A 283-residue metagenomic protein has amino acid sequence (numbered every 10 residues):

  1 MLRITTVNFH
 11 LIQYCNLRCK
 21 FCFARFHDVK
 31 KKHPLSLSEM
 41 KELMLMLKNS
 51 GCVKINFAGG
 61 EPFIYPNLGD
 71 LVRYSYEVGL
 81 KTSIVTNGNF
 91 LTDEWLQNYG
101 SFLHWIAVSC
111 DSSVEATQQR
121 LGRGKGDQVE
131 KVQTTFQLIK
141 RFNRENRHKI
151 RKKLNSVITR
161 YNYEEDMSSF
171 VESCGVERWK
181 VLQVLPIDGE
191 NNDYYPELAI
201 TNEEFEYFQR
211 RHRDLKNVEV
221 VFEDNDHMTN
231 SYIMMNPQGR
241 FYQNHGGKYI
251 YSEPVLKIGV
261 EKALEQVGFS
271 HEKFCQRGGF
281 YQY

Functional and structural regions predicted by a protein language model:
M1-S83, F90-Q97: Conserved alpha-helical substructure of the radical SAM core
T6-N8, K54-N56, K81-S83, W105-A107 (+2 more regions): Structural preference for beta-strand elements that scaffold enzyme active sites
E42-L45, N67-E77, E94, N98-S101 (+3 more regions): Alpha-helical scaffolding segments of alpha/beta enzyme cores, especially the outer helices of TIM-barrel or partial
G60-P62, N87-N89, D111-S113, V157-T159 (+1 more regions): Active-site beta-loop-alpha junctions enriched in small/polar residues
F63, D70, F90-L91, S113-A116 (+2 more regions): Short alpha-helical
E94-S112, F170-K180: Structural recognition of alpha->loop->beta junctions
E115-Q133, Q137-Y283: Radical SAM enzyme [4Fe-4S]-AdoMet core and its adjacent flexible, acidic and glycine-rich loops/tails across
